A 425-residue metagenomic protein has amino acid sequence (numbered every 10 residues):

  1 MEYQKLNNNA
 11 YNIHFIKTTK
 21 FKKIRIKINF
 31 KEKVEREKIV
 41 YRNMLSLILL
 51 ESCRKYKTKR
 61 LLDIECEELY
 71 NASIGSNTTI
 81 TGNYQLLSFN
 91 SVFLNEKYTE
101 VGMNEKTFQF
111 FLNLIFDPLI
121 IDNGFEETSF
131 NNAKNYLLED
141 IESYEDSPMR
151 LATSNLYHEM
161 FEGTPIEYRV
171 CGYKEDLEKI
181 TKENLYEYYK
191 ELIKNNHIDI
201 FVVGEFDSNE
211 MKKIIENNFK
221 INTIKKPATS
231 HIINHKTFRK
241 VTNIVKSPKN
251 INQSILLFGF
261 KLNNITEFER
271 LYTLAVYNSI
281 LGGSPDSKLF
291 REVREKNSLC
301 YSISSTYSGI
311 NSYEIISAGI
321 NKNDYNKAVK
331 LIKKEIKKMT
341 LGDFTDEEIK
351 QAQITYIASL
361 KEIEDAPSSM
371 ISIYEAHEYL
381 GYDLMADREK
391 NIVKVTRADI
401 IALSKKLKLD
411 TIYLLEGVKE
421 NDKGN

Functional and structural regions predicted by a protein language model:
M1-L69, Y173, Y186-E292, T411-N425: His/Glu-rich zincin catalytic helix
H14-I16, K22-V34, V40-R42, R60-N113 (+6 more regions): M16 family metallopeptidases and their MPP-like homologs
S52-K55, E96-E100, D117-E126: Short, polar/flexible loop-turn hinges at active-site or ligand-entry regions and domain interfaces
D63, D117-I141, P227-T237, K334-I363: Acidic/histidine-enriched alpha-helical segments
E139-S143, K240-Q253, I357-P367: Short, low-order "capping/linker" segments at domain edges
S143-E145, M160: Glycine-rich, mobile lid/loop segments that gate access to catalytic sites or pores
K179-Y186: Active-site glycine-rich loop that binds ribose-phosphate moieties when present
T396-S404: Low-complexity, intrinsically disordered Gly/Pro/Thr-rich segments
